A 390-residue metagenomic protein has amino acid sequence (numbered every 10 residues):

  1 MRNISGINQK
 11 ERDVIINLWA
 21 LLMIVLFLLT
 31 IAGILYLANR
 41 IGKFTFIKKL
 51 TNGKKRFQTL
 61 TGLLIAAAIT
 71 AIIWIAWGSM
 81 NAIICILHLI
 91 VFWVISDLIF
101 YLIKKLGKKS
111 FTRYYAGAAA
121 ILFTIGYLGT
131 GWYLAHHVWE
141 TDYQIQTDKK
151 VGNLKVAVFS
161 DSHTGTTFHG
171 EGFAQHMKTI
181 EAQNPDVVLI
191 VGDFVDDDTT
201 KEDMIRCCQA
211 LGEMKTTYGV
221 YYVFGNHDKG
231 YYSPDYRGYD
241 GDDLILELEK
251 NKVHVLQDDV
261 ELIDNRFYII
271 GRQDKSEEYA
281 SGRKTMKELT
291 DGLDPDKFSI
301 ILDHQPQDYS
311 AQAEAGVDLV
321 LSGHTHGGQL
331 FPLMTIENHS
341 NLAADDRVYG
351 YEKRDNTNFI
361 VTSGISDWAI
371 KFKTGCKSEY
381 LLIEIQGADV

Functional and structural regions predicted by a protein language model:
M1-H136: Non-catalytic terminal accessory segments
I15-L18, I47-Q58, K109-T112, L122 (+7 more regions): Short, structured coil/loop segments at alpha-helix boundaries
L106-A119, F123-S160, G165-A182: N-terminal signal-anchor transmembrane helix
K149-D389: Soluble catalytic domains of enzymes that build or remodel membrane lipids, polysaccharides, and related
